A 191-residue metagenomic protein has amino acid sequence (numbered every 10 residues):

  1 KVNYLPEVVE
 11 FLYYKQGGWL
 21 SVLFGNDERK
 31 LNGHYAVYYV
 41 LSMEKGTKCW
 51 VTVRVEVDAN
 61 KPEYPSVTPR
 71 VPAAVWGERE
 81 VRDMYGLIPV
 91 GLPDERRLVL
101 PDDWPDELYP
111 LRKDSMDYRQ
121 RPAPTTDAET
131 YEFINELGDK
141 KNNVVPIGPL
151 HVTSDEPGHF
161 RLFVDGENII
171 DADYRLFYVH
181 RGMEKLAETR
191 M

Functional and structural regions predicted by a protein language model:
K1-D171: Terminal low-complexity/charged segments
P157-F160, I169-M191: Trp/Phe/Arg-rich N-terminal binding region typifying the photolyase-homology
